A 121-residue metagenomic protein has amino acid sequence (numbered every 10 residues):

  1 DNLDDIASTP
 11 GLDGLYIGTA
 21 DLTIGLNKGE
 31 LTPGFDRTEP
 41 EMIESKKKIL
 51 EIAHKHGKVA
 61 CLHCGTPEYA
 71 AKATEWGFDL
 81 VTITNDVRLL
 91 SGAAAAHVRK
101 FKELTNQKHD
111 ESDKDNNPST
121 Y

Functional and structural regions predicted by a protein language model:
D1-Y121: Expand to "…catalyze enediolate/carbanion chemistry for C-C bond making/breaking, isomerization, decarboxylation
